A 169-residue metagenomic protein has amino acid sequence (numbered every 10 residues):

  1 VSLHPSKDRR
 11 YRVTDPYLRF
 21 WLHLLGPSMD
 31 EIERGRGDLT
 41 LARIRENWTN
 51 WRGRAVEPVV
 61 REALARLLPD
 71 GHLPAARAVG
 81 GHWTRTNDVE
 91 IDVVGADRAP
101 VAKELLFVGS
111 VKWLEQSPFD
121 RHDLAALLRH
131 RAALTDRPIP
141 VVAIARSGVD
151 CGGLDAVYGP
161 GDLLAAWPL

Functional and structural regions predicted by a protein language model:
V1-H4: C-terminal boundary/linker of central alpha/beta nucleotide-binding cores
K7-L169: A cross-kingdom feature that marks ATP-driven nucleic-acid transaction machinery
